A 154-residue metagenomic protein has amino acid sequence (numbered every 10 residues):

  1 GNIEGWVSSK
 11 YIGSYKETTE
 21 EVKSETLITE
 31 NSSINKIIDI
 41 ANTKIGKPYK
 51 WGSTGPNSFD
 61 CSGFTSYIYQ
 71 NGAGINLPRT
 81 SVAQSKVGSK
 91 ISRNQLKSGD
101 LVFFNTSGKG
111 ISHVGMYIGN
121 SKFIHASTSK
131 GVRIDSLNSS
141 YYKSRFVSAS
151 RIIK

Functional and structural regions predicted by a protein language model:
G1, K10, G52-T54, F104-T106 (+3 more regions): Active-site-proximal beta-strand/loop segments in catalytic clefts of secreted hydrolases
N2-S32: Boundary regions of SH3-family modules and the immediately adjacent low-complexity/disordered segments in eukaryotic
K23-E30, P48-P56, N105: Second-shell loop/turn segments in exported
S33-I37, A41, C61, T65: Stable alpha-helical elements in mature extracytoplasmic
K47-S98, F146: Catalytic cysteine-centered active-site loop
I75-R133: ...with weaker cross-activation on analogous glycine-rich loops/strands in unrelated enzymes
N138, S144-K154: Short, low-complexity, Pro/Ser/Thr/Gly-rich segments in the mature regions of secreted, periplasmic
